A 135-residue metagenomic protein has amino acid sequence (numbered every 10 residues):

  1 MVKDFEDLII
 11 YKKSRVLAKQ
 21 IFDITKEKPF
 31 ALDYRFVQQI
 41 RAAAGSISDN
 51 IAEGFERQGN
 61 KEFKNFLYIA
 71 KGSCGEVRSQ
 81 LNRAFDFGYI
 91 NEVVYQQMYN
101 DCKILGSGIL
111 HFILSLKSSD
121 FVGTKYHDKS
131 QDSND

Functional and structural regions predicted by a protein language model:
M1-D135: Amphipathic alpha-helical assembly/interaction segments
